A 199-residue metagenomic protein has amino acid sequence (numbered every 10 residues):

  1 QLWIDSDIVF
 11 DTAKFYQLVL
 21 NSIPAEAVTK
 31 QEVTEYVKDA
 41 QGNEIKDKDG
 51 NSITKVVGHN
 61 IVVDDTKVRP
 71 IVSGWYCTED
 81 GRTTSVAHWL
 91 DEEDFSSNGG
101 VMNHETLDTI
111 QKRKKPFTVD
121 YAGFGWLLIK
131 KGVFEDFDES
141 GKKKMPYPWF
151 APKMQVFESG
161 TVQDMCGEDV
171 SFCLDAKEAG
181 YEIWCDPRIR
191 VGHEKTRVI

Functional and structural regions predicted by a protein language model:
Q1-D11: Short beta-strand-to-loop acidic/aromatic patch adjacent to the donor-nucleotide binding site
W3, K112-K115, Q163, W184: Preference for short coil/turn "hinge" residues that link or interrupt alpha-helices
W3, S73, L128, W184-D186: A structural signal for short, well-ordered beta-strand segments and their strand-loop junctions that often border
S6, C77, R188: An acidic- and aromatic-residue-enriched active-site/binding cleft used to recognize and process polar
S6, S85, A122-G125, C173-A179: Small-side-chain structural scaffolding
D11-M154: Conserved catalytic core of nucleotide-sugar-dependent glycosyltransferases
K144, Q155-G192: Catalytic donor-sugar/metal-binding loop of nucleotide-sugar-dependent glycosyltransferases
E194-I199: Nucleotide-sugar-dependent glycosyltransferase catalytic core
